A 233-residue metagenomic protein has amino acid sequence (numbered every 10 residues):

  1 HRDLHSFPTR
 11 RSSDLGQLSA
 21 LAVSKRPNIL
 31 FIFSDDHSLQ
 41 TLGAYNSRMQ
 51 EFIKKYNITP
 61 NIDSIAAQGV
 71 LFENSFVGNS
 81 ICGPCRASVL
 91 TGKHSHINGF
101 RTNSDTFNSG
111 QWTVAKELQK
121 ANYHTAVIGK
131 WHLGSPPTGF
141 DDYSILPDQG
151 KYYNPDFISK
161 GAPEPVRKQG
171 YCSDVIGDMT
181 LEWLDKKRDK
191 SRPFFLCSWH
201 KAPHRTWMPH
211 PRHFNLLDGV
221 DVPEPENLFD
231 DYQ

Functional and structural regions predicted by a protein language model:
H1, H5-S12: Short, small-residue-biased leader/transition segments that mark boundaries at the very start of proteins
R10-Q233: Formylglycine-dependent sulfatase
